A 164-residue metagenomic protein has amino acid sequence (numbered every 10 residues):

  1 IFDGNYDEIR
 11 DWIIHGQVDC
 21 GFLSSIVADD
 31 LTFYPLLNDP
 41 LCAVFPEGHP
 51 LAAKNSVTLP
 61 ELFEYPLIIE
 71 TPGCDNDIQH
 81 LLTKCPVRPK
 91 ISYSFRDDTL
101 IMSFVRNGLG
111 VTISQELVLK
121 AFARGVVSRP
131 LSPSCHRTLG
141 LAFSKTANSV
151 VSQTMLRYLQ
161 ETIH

Functional and structural regions predicted by a protein language model:
I1-D29, R88, S94-F95: Central regulatory/effector-binding core of bacterial HTH transcription factors
N5, T58, R96-D97, Q115: Short loop/turn segments at beta->alpha junctions
W12-L23, L41, V105-T112: Alpha-to-beta junction loops
S25-I26, E47, P72, Q115-V118 (+1 more regions): Short secondary-structure boundary segments
L31-L41, F45-L67, V150-Q153: Flexible hinge/capping segments at coil-to-helix
T32-C42, T112-E116, R124-T138: Short beta-strand->loop
Y65-P86, S149-T154: Secondary-structure junction motif
V126-H164: A late-sequence structural motif
